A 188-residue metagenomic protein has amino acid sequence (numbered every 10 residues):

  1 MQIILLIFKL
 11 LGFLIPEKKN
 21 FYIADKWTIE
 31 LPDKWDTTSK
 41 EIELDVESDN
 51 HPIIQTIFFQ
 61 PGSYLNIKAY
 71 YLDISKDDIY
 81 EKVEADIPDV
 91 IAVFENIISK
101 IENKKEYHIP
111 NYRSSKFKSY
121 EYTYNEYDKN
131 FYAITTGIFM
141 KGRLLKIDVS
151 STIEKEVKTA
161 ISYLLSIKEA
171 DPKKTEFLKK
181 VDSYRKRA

Functional and structural regions predicted by a protein language model:
M1-L11: Short, cationic, amphipathic peptide segments
L11-I54: N-terminal "mature-domain start" segment
L31, V83-D86, V90, T159-Y163: Stable alpha-helical elements in mature extracytoplasmic
T37, D73, I153-E154: Short, surface-exposed beta-strand-loop junctions and turns on beta-sheet-rich folds
E41-F139: Conserved polar/disulfide-associated segments of primarily extracytoplasmic proteins
N66, F94, H108-R187: Short, well-structured beta-strand
